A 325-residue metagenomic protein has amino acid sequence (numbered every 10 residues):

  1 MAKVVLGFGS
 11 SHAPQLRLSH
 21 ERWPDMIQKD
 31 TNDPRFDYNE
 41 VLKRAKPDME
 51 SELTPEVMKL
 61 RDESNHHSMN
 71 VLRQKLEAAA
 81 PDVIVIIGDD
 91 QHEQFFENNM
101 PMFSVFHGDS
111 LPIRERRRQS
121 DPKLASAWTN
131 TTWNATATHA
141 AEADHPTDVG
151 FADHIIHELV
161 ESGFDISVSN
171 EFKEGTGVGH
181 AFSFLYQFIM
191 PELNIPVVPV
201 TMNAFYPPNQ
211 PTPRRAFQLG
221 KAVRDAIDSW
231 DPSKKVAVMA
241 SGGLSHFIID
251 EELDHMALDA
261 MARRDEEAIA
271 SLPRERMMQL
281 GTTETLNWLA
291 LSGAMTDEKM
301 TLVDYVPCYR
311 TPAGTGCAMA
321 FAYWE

Functional and structural regions predicted by a protein language model:
M1-A79, P101-K221, A226-S229, I249-E325: Flexible, D/E/H-enriched segments
H12-P14, G88-Q91: Short glycine-rich, polar/acidic loop-and-turn segments at beta strand-coil junctions
D82-G88, V200, K234-G242: Beta-strand elements within well-structured catalytic alpha/beta cores of enzymes that handle phosphate/sulfate esters
D90-H92, L244-S245: Catalytic metal-binding/acid-base residues of hydrolase active sites
F96: Active-site pocket-lining segments that scaffold enzyme catalytic pockets across diverse folds
D228, A237, S241, S245-D250: A contiguous pocket-lining binding segment that forms or flanks enzyme active sites
